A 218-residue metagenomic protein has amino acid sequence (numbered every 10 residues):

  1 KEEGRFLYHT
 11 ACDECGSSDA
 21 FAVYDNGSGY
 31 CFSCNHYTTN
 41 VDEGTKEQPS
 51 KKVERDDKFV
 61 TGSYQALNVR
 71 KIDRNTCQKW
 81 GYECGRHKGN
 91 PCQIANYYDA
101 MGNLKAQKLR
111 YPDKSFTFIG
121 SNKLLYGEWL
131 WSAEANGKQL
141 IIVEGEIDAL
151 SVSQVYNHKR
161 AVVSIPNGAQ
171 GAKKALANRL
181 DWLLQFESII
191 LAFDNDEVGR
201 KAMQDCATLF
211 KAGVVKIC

Functional and structural regions predicted by a protein language model:
K1-D19, N26, Y30-K105, D113 (+2 more regions): TOPRIM metal-binding catalytic domain and adjacent DNA-binding surface shared by DnaG-type primases
E2-V41, A172-K216: Modules that initiate DNA replication and primer synthesis
D56, I141, G199: Charged, low-complexity surface patches
I72, N157, V214-V215: Short phosphate-binding/catalytic loops that engage adenosine nucleotides
H87-E187, M203: Phosphate-handling DNA/RNA-contact segment within nucleic-acid enzymes
P166, K216-C218: Residues at the C-termini of beta-strands that transition into short coil/loop
